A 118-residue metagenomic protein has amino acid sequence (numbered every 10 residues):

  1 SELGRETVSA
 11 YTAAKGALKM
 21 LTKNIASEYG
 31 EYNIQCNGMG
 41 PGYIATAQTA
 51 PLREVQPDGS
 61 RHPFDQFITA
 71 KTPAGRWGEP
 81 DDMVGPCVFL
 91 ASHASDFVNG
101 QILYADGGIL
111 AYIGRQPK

Functional and structural regions predicted by a protein language model:
E2-V8, G30-E31, G114: Active-site "substrate specificity/gating" loop of NAD(P)-dependent dehydrogenases, especially the short-chain
L3, C87-V88, N99-K118: Short C-terminal tail/terminal secondary-structure segment of NAD(P)H-dependent dehydrogenase/reductase domains
S9, A17: NAD(P)H cofactor-binding loop motif with strongest signal on the N-terminal glycine-rich segment
A14, T22: Active-site helix of classical SDR
S27-E31, D96: Alpha-helical segment proximal to the catalytic Tyr-Lys
E31, Y43-K71, G114-K118: A glycine/serine/threonine-rich, flexible loop-to-helix segment that serves as the NAD(P) cofactor-binding "lid"
C36-M39, T49, G100, A105: Hydrophobic structural elements of the Rossmann-like NAD(P)H-binding subdomain that define the short-chain
G38, S60-A94, V98, G107: C-terminal helical subdomain
